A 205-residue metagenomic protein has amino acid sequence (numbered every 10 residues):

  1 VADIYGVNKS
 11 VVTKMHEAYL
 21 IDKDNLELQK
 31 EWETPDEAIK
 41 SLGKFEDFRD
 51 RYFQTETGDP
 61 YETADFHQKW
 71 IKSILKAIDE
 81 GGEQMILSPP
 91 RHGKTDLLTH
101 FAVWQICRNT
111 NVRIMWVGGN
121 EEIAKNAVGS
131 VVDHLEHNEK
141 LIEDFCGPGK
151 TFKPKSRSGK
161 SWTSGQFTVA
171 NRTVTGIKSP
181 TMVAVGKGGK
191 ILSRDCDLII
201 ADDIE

Functional and structural regions predicted by a protein language model:
V1-Y5: Short alpha-helical "recognition helix" segments of helix-turn-helix
V7-S10, D22-G82: N-terminal accessory segments
H16, K23, V128: DNA major-groove recognition helix of helix-turn-helix
G81-H100: Walker A/P-loop
F101-G118, G129: Glycine-rich phosphate-binding loop of nucleotide-binding enzymes
V117-G188: Conserved nucleotide-state-sensing and coupling region of NTP-binding domains
D203-I204: Walker B catalytic acidic pair
